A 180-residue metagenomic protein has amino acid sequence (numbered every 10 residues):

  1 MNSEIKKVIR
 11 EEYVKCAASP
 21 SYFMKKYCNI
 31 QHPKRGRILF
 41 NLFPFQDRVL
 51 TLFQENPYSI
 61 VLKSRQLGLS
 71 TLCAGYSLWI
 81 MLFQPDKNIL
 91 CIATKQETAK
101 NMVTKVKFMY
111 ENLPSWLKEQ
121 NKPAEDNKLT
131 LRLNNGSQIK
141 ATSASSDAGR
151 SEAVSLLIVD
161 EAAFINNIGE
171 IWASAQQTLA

Functional and structural regions predicted by a protein language model:
N2-A180: Phosphate/NTP-binding elements of NTP-utilizing enzymes
